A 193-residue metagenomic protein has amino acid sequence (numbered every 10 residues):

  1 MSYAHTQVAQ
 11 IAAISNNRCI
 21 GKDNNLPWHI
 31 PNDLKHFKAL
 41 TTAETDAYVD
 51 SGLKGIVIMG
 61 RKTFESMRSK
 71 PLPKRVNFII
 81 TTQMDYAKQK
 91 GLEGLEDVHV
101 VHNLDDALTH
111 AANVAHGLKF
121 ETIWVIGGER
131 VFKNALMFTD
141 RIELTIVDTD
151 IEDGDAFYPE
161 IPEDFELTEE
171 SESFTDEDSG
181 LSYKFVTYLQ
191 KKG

Functional and structural regions predicted by a protein language model:
M1-G193: Enzymes that bind and transform nitrogen-containing heteroaromatic metabolites
